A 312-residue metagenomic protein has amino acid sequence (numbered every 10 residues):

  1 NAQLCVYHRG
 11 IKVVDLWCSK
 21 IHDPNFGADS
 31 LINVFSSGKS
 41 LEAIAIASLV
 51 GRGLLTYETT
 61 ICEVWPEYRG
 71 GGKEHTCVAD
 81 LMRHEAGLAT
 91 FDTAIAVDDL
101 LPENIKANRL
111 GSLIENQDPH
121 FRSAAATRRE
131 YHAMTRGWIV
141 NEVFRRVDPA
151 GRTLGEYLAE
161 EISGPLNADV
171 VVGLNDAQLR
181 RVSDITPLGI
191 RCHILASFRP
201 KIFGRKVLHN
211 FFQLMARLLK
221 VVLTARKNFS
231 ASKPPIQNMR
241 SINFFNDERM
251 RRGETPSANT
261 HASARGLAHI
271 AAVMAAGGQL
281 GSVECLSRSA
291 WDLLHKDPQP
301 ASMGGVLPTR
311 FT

Functional and structural regions predicted by a protein language model:
N1-N25, Y57: A short, well-structured edge-of-sheet supersecondary motif
V13, D29, L41, A47-P66 (+2 more regions): Short, well-structured active-site flanking segments
V13-D15, Y68-T76, G87-T93, P165-N175 (+1 more regions): Secretory-pathway/luminal and periplasmic proteins that interact with or process carbohydrate-rich
I21-M134, E142: Active-site-proximal loop and beta-strand segments within enzyme catalytic domains
A47-L54, W138-R146, H269-A276: Short glycine/serine- and small hydrophobic-enriched flexible loop segments
R128-T135, P149-L154, A258-A262: Short, contiguous, pocket-lining structural segments that sit at or immediately flank catalytic/ligand-binding sites
D176-L307: Penicillin-binding protein/beta-lactamase superfamily catalytic region
R310-T312: Short beta-strand/turn segments that mark the catalytic/cofactor-handling region of acyl-thioester transfer
